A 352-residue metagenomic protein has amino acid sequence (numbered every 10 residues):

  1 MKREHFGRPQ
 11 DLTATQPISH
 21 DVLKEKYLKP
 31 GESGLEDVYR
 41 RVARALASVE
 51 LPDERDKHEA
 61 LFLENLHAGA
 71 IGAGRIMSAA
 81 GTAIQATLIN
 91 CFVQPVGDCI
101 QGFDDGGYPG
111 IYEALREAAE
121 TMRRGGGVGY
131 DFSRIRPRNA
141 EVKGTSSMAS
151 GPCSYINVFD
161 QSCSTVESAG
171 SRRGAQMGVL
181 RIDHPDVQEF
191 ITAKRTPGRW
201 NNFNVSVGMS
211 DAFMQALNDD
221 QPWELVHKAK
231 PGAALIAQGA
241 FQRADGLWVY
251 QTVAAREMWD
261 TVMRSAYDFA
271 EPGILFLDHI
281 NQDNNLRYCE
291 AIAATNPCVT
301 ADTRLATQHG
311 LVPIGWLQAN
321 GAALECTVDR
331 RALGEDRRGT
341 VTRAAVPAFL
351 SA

Functional and structural regions predicted by a protein language model:
M1-D302, Q318-G321: Extended catalytic cores of very large enzyme megasubunits
V299-A352: HINT superfamily self-processing domains
